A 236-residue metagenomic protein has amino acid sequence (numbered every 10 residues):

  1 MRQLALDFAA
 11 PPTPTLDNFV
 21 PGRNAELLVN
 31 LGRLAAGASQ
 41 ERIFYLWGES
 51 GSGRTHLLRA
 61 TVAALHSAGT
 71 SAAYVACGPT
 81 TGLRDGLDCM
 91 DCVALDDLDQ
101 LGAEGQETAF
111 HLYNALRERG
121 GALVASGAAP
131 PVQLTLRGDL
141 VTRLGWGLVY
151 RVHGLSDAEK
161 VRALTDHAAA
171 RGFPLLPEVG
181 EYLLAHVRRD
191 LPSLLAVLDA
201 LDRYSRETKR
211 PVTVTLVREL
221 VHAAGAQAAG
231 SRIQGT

Functional and structural regions predicted by a protein language model:
L6-L28: Dynamic helix-loop-helix/coil hinge segments at AAA+ ATPase domain boundaries and subdomain interfaces
S39-L57: Walker A/P-loop nucleotide-binding motif
S67-C92, Q100-L101: AAA+/P-loop NTPase substrate/partner-engagement loops
G86-T108, L112, R119-G127: Conserved P-loop NTPase "ATPase switch" module shared by AAA+ and STAND
P131-G145: Short regulatory helix/loop adjacent to the ATP-binding pocket of P-loop NTPases
G147-E159: Conserved AAA+ ATPase "SRH/arginine-finger" region at the nucleotide-binding site
P174-V187: Short conserved motifs of the RecA-like P-loop NTPase core
V187-A200: The conserved phosphate-sensing helix
